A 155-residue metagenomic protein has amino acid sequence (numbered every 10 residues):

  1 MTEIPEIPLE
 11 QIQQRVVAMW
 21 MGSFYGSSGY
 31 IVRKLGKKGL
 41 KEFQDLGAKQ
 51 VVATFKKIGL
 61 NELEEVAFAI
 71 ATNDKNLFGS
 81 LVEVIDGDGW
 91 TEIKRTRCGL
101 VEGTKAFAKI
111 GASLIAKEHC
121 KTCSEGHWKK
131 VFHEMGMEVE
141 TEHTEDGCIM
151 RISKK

Functional and structural regions predicted by a protein language model:
M1-T122, H133-E145, K155: N-terminal accessory segment detector
S124-H127: Well-ordered mid-protein domain cores that form the structural environment of catalytic cofactors
K130: Short alpha-helix
G147-R151: A beta-hairpin/wing motif
